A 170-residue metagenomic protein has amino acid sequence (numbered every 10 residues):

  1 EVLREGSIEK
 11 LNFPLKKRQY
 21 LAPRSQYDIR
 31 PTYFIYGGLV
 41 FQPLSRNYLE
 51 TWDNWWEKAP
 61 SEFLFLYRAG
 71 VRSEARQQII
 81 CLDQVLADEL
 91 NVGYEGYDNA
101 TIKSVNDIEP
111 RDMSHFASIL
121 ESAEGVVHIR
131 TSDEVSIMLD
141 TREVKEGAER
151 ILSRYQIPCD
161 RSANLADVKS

Functional and structural regions predicted by a protein language model:
E1-S170: C-terminal recognition in membrane/secretory proteostasis and scaffolding
